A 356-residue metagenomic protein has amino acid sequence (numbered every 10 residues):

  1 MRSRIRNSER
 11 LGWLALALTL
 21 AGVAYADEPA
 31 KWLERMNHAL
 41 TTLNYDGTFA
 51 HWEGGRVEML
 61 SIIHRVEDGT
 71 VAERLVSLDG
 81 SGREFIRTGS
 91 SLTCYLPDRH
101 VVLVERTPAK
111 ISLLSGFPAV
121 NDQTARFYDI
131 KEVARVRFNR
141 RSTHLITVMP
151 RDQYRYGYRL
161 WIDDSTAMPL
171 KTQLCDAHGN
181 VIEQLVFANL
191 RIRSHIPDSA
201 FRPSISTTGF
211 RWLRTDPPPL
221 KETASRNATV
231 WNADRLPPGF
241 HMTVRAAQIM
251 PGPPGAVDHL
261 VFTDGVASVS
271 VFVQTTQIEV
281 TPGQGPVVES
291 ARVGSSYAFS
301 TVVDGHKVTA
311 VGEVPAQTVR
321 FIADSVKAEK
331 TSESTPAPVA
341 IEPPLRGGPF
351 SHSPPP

Functional and structural regions predicted by a protein language model:
R2-W13: Bacterial N-terminal signal peptides that target proteins for export
G12-A21: Bacterial N-terminal signal peptides
Y25-H100, R126-C175, S353: N-terminal mature ectodomain segment of secretory-pathway/periplasmic proteins
C94-S115: Acidic/charged, solvent-exposed loop-and-adjacent secondary-structure segments enriched in E/D, K/R, S/T, and G/P
P118-C175, F210-L260: Extended beta-strand-rich segments in extracellular/periplasmic secretory proteins, especially within noncatalytic
T166-M168, G179-D198, D304, T309-P356: Surface-exposed amphipathic alpha-helical segments
Q173-T223: Charge-rich, low-complexity N-terminal segments
R211-H306, A316-F321, P338-P356: Short, solvent-exposed recognition patches
